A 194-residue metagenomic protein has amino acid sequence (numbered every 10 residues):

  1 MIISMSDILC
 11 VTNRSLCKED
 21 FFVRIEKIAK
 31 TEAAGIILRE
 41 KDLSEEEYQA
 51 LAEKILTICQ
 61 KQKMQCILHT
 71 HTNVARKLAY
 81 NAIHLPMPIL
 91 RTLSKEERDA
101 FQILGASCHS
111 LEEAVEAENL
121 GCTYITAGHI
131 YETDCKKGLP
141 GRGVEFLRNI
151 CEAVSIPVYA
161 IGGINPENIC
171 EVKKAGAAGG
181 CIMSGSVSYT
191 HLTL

Functional and structural regions predicted by a protein language model:
S6-D20, G105: Active-site mouth loops of central-metabolism enzymes
R14-S15, C66-T72, M87-P88, A106-A114 (+3 more regions): Glycine-rich beta-to-alpha transition loops that act as phosphate-gripper elements at the mouths of alpha/beta enzyme
G35-S44, Q62-R91, Q102-E113, T126: Catalytic beta/alpha-barrel core
D42-I55, H84-D99, E112, T133-R148: Active-site-adjacent beta->alpha loops and helix N-cap segments on the catalytic face of soluble alpha/beta enzymes
E53-Q65, Q102-S107, G141-Y159: Alpha-helix-loop-beta-strand connector modules within alpha/beta enzyme cores
H71-Y80, S110-L120, I164-A178: Catalytic cores of alpha/beta
L78-L85, G105-R148, E152: Glycine/Thr-rich beta-alpha phosphate-binding loop at enzyme active sites
T190-L194: Conserved small/polar residues in nucleotide/adenosyl-binding loops
